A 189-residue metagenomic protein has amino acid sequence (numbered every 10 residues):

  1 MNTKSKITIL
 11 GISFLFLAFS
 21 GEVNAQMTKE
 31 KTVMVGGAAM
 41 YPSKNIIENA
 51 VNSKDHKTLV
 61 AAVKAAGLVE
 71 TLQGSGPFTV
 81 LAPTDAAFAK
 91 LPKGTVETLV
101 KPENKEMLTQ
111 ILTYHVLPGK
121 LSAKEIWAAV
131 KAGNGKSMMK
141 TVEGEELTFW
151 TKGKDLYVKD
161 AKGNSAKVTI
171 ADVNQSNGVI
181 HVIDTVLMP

Functional and structural regions predicted by a protein language model:
M1-M27: Bacterial Sec-dependent N-terminal signal peptides
N24-P189: Mature, structured domains of secreted/extracytosolic soluble proteins
